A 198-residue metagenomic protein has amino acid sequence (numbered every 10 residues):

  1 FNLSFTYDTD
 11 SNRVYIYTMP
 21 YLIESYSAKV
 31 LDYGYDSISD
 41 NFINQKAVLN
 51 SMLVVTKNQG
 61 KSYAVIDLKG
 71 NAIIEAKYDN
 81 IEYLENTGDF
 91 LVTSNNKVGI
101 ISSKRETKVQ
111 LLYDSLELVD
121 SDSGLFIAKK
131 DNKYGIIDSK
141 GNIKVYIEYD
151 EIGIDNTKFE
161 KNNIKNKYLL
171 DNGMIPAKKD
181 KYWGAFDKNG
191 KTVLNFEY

Functional and structural regions predicted by a protein language model:
F1-Y198: Residue-level detector of conserved, function-critical positions
